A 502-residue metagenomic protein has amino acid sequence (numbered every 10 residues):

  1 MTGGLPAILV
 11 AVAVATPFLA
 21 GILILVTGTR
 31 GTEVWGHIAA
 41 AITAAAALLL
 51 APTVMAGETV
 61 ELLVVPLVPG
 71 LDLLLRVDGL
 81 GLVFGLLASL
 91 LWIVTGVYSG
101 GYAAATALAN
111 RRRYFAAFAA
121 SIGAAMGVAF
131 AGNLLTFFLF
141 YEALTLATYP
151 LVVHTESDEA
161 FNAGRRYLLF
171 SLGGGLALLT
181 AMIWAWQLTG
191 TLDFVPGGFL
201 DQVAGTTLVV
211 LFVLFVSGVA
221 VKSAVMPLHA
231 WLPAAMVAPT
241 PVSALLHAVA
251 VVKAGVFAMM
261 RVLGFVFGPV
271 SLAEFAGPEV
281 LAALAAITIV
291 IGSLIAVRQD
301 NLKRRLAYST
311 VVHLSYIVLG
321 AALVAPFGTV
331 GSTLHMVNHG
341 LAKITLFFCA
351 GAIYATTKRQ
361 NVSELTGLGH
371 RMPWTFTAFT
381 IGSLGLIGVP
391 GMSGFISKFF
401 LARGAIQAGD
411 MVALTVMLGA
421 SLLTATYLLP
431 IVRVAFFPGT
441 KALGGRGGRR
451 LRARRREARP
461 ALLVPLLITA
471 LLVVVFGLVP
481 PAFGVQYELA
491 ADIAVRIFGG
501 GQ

Functional and structural regions predicted by a protein language model:
M1-L9, L19-A116, T191-P196, Y487-I497: Transmembrane helix-loop-helix hairpins at membrane boundaries of multipass inner-membrane proteins
I8-A20, A181, G388: The first (N-terminal) embedded transmembrane alpha-helix
V12-T16, F84-L91, A283-I287, S421: Hydrophobic alpha-helical transmembrane segments
R30-A41, N162-L172, A244, M372-F376 (+1 more regions): Alpha-helical transmembrane segments and their helix-start/interface "positive-inside/aromatic belt" motifs in integral
I38-A51, G174-M182, G382, L466-A482: Hydrophobic alpha-helical membrane-insertion segments
V94-A107, R112, A116-F137, A147-A435: Hydrophobic transmembrane alpha-helices and their helix-loop junctions in integral membrane proteins
E142: Short phosphate-coordinating micro-motif centered on Lys-Gly-acidic
M372-W374, L428-Q502: Cytoplasmic/organellar membrane-interface segments at the starts of transmembrane helices in multi-pass inner-membrane
